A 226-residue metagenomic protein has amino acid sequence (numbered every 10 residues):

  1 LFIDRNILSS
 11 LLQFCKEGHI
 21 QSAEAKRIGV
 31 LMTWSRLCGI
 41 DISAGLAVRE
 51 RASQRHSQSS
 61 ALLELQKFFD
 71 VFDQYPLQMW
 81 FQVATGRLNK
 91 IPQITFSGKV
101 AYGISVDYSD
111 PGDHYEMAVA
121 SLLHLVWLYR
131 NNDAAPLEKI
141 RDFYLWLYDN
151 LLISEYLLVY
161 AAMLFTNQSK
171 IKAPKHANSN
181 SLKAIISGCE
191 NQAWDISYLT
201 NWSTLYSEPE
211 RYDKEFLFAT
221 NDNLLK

Functional and structural regions predicted by a protein language model:
L1-F216, K226: Active-site-proximal, substrate-binding regions of enzyme catalytic domains and RNA-binding/basic surfaces
F218-T220: Acidic beta-strand-to-loop metal/phosphate-binding motif
D222-L224: Long, internal scaffold/assembly segments composed of regular secondary structure
